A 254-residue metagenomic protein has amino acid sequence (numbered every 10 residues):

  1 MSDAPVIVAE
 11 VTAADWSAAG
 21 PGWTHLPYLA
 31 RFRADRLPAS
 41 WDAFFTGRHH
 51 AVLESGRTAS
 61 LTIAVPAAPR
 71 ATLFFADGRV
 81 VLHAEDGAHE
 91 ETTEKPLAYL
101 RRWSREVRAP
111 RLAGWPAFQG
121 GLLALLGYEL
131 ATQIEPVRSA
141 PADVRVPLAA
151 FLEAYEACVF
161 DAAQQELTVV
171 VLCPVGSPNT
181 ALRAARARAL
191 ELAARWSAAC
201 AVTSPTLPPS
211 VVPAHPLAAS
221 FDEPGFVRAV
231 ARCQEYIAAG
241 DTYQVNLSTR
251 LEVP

Functional and structural regions predicted by a protein language model:
S2-H50, S55-T92, Y128-P254: Extended accessory regions or peripheral subdomains of proteins
F74-E129: Glycine-rich, N-terminal phosphate-binding loop and its surrounding beta-alpha-beta segment
